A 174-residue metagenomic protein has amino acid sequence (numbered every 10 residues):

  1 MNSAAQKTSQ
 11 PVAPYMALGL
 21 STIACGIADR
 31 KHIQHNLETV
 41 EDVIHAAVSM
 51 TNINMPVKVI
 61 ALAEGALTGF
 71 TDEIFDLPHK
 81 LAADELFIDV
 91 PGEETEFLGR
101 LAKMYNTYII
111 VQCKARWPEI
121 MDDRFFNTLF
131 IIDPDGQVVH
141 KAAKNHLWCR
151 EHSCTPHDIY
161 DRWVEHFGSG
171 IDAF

Functional and structural regions predicted by a protein language model:
V12-I33, A61, K141-K144, A173: Active-site-proximal beta-strand elements of phosphoester/diester hydrolases
G26-H35, F87, C154-D161: Acidic/histidine-rich helix-loop elements that form or flank divalent-metal/phosphate-binding sites at the catalytic
R30-A46, I88-E96: Well-ordered, non-membrane alpha-helical segments in soluble/globular domains
H45-H79, A102, I109-I110: Active-site beta-strand/loop signature of hydrolases that rely on acidic residues for catalysis
T71-A83, I120-I131: Surface-exposed, active-site-proximal loop segments in enzymatic domains
L81-E96, D161-V164: A short acidic, glycine-rich active-site loop that binds or catalyzes chemistry on phosphate/adenosine moieties
V90-E119: A short, hydrophobic beta-strand-centered structural micro-motif
R116-F174: Active-site catalytic loop in hydrolytic enzyme cores
